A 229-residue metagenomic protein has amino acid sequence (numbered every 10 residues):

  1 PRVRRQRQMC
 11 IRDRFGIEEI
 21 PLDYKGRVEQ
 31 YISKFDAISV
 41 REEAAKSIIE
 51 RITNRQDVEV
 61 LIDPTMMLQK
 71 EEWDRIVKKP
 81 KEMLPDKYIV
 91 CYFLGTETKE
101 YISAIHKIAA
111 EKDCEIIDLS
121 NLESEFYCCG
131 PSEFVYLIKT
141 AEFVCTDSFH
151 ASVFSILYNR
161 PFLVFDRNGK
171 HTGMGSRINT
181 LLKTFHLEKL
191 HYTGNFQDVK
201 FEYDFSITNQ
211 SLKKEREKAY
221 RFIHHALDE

Functional and structural regions predicted by a protein language model:
P1-R7: Single conserved hydrophobic/aromatic residue that forms the stacking wall/gate of nucleotide- or nucleobase-binding
I11-G16, I48-I49, Y92-P131, T193-V199: Catalytic donor nucleotide-activated moiety binding site of glycosyltransferases and closely related
L22-A37, E133: Membrane-proximal helix-turn-helix segments that form the acceptor-binding/catalytic region of lipid-linked
F35-E42, C145: A short beta-strand/loop micro-motif in the catalytic core of glycosyltransferases that engages the nucleotide-sugar
V58-M66, K70, L119-D147: Donor nucleotide-activated moiety binding/catalytic core segment of transferases that use nucleotide-activated donors
D74-Y88: Nucleotide-sugar donor-binding and catalytic loop/hinge architecture of NDP-sugar-dependent glycosyltransferases
M83, T180-E229: Leloir-type glycosyltransferase catalytic cores
L137-T180: A donor-sugar binding/catalytic signature common to diverse glycosyltransferases and related nucleotide-sugar
